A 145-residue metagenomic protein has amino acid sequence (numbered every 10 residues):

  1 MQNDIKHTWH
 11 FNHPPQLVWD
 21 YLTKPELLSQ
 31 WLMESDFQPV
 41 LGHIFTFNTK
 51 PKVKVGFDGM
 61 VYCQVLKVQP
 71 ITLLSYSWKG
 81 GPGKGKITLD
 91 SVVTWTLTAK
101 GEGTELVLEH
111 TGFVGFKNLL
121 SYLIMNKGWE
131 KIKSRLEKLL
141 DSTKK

Functional and structural regions predicted by a protein language model:
M1-P15: Terminal, regulation- and interaction-focused segments at domain boundaries
K6-H7, E26-M60: Short beta-edge strand/loop motif at the mouth of beta-sheet-based domains
T8-N12, T46, Q64, T96: Generic structural detector for well-ordered beta-strands
Y21-L22, V68: Conserved catalytic core of Hanks-type protein kinase domains
D36, V55-G101, T111: Hydrophobic-ligand binding "helix-grip"
F45-F47, L73-S77, L106-L108: Short hydrophobic/aromatic-rich beta-strand segments that constitute the beta-sheet cores of beta-sandwich/beta-barrel
G112-K145: A conserved amphipathic terminal alpha-helix motif
